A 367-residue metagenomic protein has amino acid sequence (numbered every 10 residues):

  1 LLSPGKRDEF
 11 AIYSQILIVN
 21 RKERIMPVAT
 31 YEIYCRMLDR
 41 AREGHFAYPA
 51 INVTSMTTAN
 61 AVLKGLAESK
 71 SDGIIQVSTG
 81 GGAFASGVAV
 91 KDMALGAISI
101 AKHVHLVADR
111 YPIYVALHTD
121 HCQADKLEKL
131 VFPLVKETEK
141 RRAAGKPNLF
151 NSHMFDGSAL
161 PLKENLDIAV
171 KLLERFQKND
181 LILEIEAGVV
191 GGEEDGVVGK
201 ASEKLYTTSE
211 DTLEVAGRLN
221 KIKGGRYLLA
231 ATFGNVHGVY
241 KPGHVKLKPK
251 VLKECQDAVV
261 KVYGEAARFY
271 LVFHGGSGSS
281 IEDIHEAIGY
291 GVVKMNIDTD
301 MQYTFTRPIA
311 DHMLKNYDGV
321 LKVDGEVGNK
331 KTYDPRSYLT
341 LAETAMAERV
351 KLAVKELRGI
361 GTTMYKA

Functional and structural regions predicted by a protein language model:
Y48-I51, G73-V77, V115-H121, N151-F155 (+4 more regions): Hydrophobic faces of well-ordered beta-strands that scaffold small-molecule active sites in alpha/beta enzyme cores
T79-N165: Active-site beta->alpha loop and helix N-cap motifs at the rims of alpha/beta catalytic domains
A94-P112, I168-D180, V245-A266: Alpha-helix-loop-beta-strand connector modules within alpha/beta enzyme cores
D125-L130, A159-R175, H244-L252, T306: Active-site-adjacent beta->alpha loops and helix N-cap segments on the catalytic face of soluble alpha/beta enzymes
K126-L130, L134, G278-Y290: Catalytic cores of alpha/beta
S152-A159, Y290-T306: Glycine-rich phosphate-binding active-site loops on the catalytic face of alpha/beta enzymes
I222-D257: Glycine/Thr-rich beta-alpha phosphate-binding loop at enzyme active sites
K315-A367: Extended, intrinsically disordered, low-complexity segments
